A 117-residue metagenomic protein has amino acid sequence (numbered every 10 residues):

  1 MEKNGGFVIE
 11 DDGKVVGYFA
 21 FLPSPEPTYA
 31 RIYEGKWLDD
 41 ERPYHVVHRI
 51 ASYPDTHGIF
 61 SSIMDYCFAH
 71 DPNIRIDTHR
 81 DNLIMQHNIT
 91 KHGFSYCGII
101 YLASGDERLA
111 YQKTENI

Functional and structural regions predicted by a protein language model:
K3-G5, D55, F68-I74: Short glycine/proline-enriched coil/turn segments at helix->beta-strand junctions
N4-F21: Conserved beta-hairpin
A20-D55: Conserved acyl-donor/pantetheine-binding loop and adjacent beta-alpha core of acyl/acetyltransferases and related
V46-R49, A69-D81: Conserved GNAT acetyl-CoA-binding A-motif
V47, Y66, M85, E107-Y111: Charge-biased, low-complexity intrinsically disordered regions
S52-A69, Q86-K91: Conserved acetyl-CoA-binding loop-helix of GNAT-fold acetyltransferases
R80-I99, A103: Conserved active-site alpha-helix within GNAT-family acetyltransferase domains
L102-I117: C-terminal "cap" of GNAT-fold acetyltransferases
